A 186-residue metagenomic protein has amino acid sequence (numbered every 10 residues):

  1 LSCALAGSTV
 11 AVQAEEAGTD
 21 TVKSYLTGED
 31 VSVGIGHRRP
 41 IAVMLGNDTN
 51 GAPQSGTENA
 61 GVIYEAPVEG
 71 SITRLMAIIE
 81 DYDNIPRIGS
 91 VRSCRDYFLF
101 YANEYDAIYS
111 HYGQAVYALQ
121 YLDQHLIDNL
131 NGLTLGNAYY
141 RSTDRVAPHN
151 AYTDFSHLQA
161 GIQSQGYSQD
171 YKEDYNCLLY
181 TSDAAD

Functional and structural regions predicted by a protein language model:
L1-C3: Sec-dependent N-terminal signal peptides
A6-A17: Sec-dependent signal peptide cleavage junction
E15-Y64, E69-S182: A surface/extracellular/periplasmic glyco- and lipid-processing/surface-interacting theme
D186: Walker A/P-loop NTP-binding motif of AAA+ ATPase domains
